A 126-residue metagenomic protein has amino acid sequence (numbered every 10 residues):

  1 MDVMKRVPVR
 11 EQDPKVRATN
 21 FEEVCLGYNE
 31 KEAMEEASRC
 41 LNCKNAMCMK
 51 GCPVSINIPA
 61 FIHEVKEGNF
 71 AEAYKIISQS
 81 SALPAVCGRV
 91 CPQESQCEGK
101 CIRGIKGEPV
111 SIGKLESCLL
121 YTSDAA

Functional and structural regions predicted by a protein language model:
M1-M4, E22, E35: Cysteine-centered metal-binding/redox modules
V7-E23: Short, contiguous pre-domain boundary segments
K15, T19, K31-M34, P59 (+2 more regions): Generic alpha-helical secondary structure signal
E22-N29, K50: Short, N-terminal intrinsically disordered low-complexity segments that are rich in Pro/Gly and polar/charged residues
V24, H63, E67-E72, I76: Signature of N-terminal electron-transfer/Fe-S-associated modules in redox systems
Y28-A46, A71-Q96: Immediate flanking context of iron-sulfur cluster ligation sites
N42-E67, V86-S117: Iron-sulfur cluster-binding cysteine motifs and their immediate structural context in ferredoxin-like electron-transfer
Y121-A126: Conserved small/polar residues in nucleotide/adenosyl-binding loops
